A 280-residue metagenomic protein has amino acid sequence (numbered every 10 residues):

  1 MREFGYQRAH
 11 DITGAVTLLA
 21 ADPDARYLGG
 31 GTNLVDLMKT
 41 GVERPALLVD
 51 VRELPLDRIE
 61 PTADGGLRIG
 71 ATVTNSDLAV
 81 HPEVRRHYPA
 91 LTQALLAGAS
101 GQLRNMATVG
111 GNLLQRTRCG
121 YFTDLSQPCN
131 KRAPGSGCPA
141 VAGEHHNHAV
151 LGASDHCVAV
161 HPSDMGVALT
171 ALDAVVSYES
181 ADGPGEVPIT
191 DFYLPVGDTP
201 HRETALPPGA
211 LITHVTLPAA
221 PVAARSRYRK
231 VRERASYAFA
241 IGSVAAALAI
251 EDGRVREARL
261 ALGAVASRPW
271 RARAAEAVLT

Functional and structural regions predicted by a protein language model:
M1-T280: C-terminal structural segment of proteins
